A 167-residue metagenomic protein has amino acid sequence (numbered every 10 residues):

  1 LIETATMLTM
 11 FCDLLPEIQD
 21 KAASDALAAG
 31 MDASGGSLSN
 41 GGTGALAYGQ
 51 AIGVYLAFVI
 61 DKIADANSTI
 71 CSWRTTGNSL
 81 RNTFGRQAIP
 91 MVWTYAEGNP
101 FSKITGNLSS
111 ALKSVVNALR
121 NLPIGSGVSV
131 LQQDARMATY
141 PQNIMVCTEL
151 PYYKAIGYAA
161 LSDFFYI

Functional and structural regions predicted by a protein language model:
L1-I144, T148-I167: Nucleic-acid modification enzymes, centered on SAM-dependent nucleic-acid methyltransferases
